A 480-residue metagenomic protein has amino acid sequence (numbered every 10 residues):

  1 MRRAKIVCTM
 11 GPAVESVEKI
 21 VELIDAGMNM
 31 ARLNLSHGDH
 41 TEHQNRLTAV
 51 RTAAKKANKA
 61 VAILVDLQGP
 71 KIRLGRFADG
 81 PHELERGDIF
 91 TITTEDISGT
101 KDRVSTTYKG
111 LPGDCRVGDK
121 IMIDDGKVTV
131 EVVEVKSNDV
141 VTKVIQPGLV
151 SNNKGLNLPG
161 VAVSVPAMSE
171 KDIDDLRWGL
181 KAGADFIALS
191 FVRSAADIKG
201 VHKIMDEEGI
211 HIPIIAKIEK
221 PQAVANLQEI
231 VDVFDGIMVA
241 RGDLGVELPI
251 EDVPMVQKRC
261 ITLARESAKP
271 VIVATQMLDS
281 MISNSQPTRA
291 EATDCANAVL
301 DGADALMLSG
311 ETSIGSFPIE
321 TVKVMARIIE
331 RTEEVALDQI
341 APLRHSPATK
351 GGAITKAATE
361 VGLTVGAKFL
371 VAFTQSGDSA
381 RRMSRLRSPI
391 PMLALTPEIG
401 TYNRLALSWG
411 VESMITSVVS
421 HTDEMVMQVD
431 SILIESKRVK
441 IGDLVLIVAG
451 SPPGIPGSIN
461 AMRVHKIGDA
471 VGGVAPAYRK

Functional and structural regions predicted by a protein language model:
M1-K480: Non-catalytic helical/linker scaffolds that mediate oligomerization, partner binding, and domain coupling around large
